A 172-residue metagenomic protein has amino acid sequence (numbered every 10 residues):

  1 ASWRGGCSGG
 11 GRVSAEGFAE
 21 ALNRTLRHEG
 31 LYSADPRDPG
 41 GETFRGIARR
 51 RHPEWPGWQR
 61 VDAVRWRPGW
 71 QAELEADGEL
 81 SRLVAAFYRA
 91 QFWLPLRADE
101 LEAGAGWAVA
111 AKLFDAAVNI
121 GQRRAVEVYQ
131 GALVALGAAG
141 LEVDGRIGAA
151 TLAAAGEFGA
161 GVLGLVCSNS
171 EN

Functional and structural regions predicted by a protein language model:
S2-N172: Cell-wall polysaccharide-cleaving catalytic domain and substrate-binding groove, primarily in peptidoglycan/chitin
